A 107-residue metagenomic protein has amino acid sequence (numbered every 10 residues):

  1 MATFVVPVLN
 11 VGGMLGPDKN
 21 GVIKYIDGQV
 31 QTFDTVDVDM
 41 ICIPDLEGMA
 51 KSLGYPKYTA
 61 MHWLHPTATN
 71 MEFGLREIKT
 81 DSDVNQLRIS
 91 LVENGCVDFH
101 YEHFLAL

Functional and structural regions predicted by a protein language model:
M1-L107: Phospho-regulated scaffold assembly regions enriched in serine/threonine/proline and acidic residues, encompassing
